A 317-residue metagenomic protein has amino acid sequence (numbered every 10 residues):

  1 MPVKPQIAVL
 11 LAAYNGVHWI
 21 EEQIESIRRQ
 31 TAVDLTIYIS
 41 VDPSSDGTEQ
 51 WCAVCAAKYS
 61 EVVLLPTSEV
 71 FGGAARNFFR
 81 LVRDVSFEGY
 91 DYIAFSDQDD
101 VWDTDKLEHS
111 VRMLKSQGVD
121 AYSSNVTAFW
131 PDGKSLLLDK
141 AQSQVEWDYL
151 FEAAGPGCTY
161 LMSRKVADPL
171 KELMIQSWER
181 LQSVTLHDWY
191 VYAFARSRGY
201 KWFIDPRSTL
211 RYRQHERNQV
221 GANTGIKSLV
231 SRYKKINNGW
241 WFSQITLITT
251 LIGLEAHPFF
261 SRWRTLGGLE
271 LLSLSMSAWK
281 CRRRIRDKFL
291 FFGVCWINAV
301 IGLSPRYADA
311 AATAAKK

Functional and structural regions predicted by a protein language model:
G16-R29, W51: Short, well-formed alpha-helical segments that are part of the catalytic scaffolds of diverse glycosyltransferases
E21, D46-C55, D105: Acidic helix N-cap motif at the loop->helix transition within catalytic regions of sugar-transfer enzymes
S26, V41-W51, F71: A conserved acidic beta->alpha catalytic loop
D34-P43, L65-T67: Short beta-strand/loop segment that forms part of the nucleotide-sugar
S68-F87, I93: Glycine-rich, basic loop-to-helix element that forms the pyrophosphate-binding segment of sugar-nucleotide handling
Y90-V101: Short beta-strand-to-loop acidic/aromatic patch adjacent to the donor-nucleotide binding site
V101, D105-L136: Conserved donor NDP-sugar-binding/catalytic core segment of glycosyltransferases
E179-A193, R198: Acidic donor-binding loop at a coil-to-helix junction in glycosyltransferase catalytic cores that engages
